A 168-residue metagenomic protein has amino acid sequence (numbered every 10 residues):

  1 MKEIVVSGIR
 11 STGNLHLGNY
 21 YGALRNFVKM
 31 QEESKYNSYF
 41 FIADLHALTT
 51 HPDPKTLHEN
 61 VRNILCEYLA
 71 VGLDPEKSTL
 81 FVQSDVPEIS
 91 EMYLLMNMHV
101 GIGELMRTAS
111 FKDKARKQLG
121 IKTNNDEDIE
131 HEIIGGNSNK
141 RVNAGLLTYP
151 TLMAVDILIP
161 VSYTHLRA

Functional and structural regions predicted by a protein language model:
K2-A154: N-terminal Rossmann-like or analogous alpha/beta NTP/dinucleotide-binding catalytic cores that position adenine
P160-S162: Acidic, proline/serine/threonine- and glycine-rich low-complexity intrinsically disordered segments
T164-A168: Conserved small/polar residues in nucleotide/adenosyl-binding loops
